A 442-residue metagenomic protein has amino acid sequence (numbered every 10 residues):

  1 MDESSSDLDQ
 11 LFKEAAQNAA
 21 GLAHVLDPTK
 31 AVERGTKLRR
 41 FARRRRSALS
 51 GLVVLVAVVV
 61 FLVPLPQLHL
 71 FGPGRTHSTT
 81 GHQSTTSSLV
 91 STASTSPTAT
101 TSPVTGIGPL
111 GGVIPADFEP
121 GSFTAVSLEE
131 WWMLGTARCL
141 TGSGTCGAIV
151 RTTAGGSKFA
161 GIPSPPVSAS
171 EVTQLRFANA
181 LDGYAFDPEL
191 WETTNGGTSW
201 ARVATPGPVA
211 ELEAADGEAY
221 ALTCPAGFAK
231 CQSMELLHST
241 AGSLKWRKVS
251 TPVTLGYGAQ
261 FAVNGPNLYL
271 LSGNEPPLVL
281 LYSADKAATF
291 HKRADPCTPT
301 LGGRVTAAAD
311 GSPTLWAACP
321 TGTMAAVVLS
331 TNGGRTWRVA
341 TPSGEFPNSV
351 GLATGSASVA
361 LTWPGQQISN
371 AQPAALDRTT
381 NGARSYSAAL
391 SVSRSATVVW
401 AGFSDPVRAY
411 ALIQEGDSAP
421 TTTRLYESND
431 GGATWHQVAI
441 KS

Functional and structural regions predicted by a protein language model:
M1-A42: Disordered, charged N-terminal biogenesis/targeting segments of membrane/secreted proteins
M1-S4, K37-V113, G121: Membrane-interface helical sensory segment of bacterial ECF anti-sigma factor regulators
T79-A154, P163-P166, K441-S442: Extracytoplasmic low-complexity, Pro/Thr/Ser/Ala/Gly-rich segments that lie immediately after a secretion/anchoring
D117-F123, S168-R176, P206-A215, T254-V263 (+3 more regions): Repeated scaffold domains used in trafficking and secretory/extracellular systems, primarily beta-propellers
L128-M133, L181-Y184, G217-A221, P266-L270 (+3 more regions): Entry beta-strands of beta-propeller and related beta-repeat scaffolds
A137-G142, P225-K230, N274-P277, P320-T323 (+2 more regions): Short glycine/acidic-enriched loop and turn motifs that connect beta-strands
T152-T153, T193-T194, L237-T240, S283-A284 (+3 more regions): Conserved Ser/Thr-centered positions that define the repeating blades of beta-propeller domains
Y410-I413, S418-S442: Blade-level signature of beta-propeller repeat domains, shared across WD40, Kelch, NHL, RCC1 and BNR/Asp-box propellers
